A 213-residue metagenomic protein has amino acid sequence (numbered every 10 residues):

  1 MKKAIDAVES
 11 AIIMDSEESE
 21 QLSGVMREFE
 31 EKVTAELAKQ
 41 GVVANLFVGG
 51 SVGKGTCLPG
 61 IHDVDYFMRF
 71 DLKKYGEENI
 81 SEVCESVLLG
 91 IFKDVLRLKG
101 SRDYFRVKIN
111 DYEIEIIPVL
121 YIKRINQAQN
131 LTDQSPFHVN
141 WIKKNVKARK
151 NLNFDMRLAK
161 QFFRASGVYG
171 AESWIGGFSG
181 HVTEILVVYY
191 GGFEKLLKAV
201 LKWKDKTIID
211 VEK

Functional and structural regions predicted by a protein language model:
M1-I61, D71-N79, F105-R106, V119-I122 (+2 more regions): N-terminal regions immediately upstream of nucleotidyltransferase
E17-E20, R106, N110, P118-W174 (+1 more regions): Non-catalytic peripheral regions of nucleotide-handling enzymes
G24, E28, K32, E82-V87 (+1 more regions): Long, highly charged amphipathic alpha-helices
V33, E82-Q127: Conserved catalytic core of two-metal-ion nucleotidyltransferases
G60-V64, N110-Y112: A short, glycine/Asx- and small/polar-enriched loop/turn that sits immediately N-terminal to a beta-strand
F67-R69: Short hydrophobic/aromatic beta-strand micro-patches that form the beta-sheet surface supporting nucleotide- or nucleic
K74-E82, K195-K198: Short, conserved charged micro-motifs
N151-K213: Conserved nucleotidyltransferase catalytic core and NTase-mimicking acidic/glycine-rich helix/loop elements in nucleic
